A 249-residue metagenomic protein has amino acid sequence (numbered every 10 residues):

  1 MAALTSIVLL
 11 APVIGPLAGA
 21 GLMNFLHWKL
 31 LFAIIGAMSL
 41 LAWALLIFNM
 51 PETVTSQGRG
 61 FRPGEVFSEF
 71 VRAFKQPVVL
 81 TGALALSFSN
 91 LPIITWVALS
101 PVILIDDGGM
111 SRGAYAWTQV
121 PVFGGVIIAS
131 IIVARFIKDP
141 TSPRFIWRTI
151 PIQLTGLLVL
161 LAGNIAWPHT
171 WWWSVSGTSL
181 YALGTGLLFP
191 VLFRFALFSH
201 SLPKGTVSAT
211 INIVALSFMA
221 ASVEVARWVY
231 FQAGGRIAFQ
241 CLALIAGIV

Functional and structural regions predicted by a protein language model:
A3-F48: Helix-loop-helix hairpin linking two adjacent transmembrane segments in secondary transporters
L4-P16, A42, S89, V122 (+2 more regions): Structural signature of transmembrane alpha-helices in multi-pass secondary transporters
A11-M23, P101, V133, S222-Y230: Small-residue (Gly/Pro/Ala) motifs that create kinks and tight helix-helix packing interfaces
P51-G82: Juxtamembrane intracellular "pre-TM" segments in multi-pass secondary transporters
K75-I93, S179-L180: Pair of pore-lining "gating" transmembrane helices in MFS-fold secondary transporters
A129-R144, Y230: Helix-to-loop junctions at the C-terminal end of transmembrane segments in multipass secondary transporters
R144-P190: C-terminal transmembrane helical hairpin of 12-TM major facilitator-type secondary transporters
F193-Q232: A late C-terminal transmembrane helix in Major Facilitator Superfamily
